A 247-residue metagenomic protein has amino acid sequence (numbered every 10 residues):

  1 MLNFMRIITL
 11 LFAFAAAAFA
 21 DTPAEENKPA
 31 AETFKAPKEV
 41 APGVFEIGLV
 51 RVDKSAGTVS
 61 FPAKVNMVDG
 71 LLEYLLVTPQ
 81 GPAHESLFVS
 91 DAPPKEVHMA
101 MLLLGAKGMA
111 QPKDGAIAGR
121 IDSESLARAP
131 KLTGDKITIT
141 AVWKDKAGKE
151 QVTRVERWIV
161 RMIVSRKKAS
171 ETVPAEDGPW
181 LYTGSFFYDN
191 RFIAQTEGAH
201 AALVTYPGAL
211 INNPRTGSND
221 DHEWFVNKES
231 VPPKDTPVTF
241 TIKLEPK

Functional and structural regions predicted by a protein language model:
M1-M5: N-terminal secretory signal peptides that target proteins for export/translocation
R6-A17: Bacterial N-terminal signal peptides
A18-A20, A24: Boundary at the C-terminal end of the N-terminal hydrophobic targeting segment
N27-K247: Long, low-hydrophobicity ectodomains and other hydrophilic envelope-associated domains
